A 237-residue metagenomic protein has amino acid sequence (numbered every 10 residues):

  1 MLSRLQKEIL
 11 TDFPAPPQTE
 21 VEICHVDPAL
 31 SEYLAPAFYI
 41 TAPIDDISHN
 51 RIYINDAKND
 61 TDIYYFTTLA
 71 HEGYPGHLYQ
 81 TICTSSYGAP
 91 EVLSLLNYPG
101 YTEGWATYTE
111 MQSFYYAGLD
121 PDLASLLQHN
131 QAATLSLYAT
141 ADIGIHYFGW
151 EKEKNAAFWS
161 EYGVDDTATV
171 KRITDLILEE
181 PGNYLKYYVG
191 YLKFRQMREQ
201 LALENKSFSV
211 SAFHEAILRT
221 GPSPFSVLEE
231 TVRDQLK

Functional and structural regions predicted by a protein language model:
M1-K237: Long, His/Glu/Asp-enriched segments that create or flank divalent metal/ion-associated functional microenvironments
